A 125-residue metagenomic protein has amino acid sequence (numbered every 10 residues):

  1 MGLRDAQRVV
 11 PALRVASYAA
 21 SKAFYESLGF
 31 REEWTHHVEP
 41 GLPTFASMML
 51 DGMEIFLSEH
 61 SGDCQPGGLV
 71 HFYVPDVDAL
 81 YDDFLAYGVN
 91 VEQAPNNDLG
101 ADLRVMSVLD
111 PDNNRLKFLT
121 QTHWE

Functional and structural regions predicted by a protein language model:
M1-K22, G68-V70, L119-E125: N-terminal beta-strand motif that seeds the catalytic metal site of vicinal oxygen chelate
M1-L3, A46-S47, H60-G62, N97-D98 (+1 more regions): Short secondary-structure boundary/capping segments
V9, L42-T44, G68, D102-R104: Residue-level marker for the onset of beta-strands and adjacent loop->beta junctions in well-ordered domains
A12-R14, R31-E39, N96-D98, Q121-E125: Conserved catalytic-core motifs of GNAT/GCN5-like acyltransferases
A16-A19, L50, V70-R115: Vicinal oxygen chelate
E26-E33, V89-N90: Conserved acetyl-CoA-binding loop of GNAT-fold acetyltransferases
E32-G67, R115-T120: Conserved short beta-strand elements that form part of the metal-binding/catalytic scaffold of enzyme active sites
